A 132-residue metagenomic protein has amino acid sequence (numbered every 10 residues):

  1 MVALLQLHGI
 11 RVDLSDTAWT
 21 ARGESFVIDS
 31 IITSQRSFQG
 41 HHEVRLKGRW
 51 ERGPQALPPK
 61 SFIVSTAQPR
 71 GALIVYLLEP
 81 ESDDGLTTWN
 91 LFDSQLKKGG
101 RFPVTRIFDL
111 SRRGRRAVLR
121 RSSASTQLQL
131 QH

Functional and structural regions predicted by a protein language model:
M1-H132: Intrinsic-disorder/low-complexity accessory segments
